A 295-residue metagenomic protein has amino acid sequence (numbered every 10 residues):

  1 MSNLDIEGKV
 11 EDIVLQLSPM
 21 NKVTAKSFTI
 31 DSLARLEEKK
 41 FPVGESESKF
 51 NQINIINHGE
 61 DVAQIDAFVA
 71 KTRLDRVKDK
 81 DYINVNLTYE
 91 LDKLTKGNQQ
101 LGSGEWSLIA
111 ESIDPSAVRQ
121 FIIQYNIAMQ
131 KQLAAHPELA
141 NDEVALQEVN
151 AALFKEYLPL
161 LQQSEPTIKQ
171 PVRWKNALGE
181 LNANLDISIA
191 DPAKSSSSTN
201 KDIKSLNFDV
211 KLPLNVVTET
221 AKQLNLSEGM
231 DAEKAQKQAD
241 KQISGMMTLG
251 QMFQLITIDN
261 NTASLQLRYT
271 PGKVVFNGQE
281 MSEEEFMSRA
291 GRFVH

Functional and structural regions predicted by a protein language model:
M1-H295: Glycine-rich, small/hydroxylated-residue low-complexity segments
